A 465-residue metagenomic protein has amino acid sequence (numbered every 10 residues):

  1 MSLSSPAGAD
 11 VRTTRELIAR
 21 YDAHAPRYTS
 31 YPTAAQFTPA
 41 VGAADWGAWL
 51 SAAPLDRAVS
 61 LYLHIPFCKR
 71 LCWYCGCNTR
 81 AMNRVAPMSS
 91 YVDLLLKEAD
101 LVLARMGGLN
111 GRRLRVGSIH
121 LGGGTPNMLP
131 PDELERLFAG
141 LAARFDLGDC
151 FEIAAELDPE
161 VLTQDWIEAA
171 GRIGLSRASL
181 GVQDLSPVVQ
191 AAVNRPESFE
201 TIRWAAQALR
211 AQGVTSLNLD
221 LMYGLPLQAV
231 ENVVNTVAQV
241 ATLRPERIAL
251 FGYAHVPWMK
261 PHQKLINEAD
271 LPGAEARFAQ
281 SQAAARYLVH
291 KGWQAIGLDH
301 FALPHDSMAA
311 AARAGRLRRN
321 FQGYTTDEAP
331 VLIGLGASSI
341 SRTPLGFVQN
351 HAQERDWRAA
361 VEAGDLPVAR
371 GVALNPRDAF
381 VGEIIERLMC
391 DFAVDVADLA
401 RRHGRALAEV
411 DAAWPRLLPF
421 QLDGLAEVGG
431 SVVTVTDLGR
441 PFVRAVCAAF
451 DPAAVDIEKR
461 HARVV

Functional and structural regions predicted by a protein language model:
M1-S60, R112-R113: Flexible, acidic/Gly-rich N-terminal and inter-domain linker regions that tether and position cofactor-handling modules
S51-L55, M82-G107, L114-R405, E458-V465: C-terminal scaffold of the Radical SAM
L61-L63, L180: Short beta-strand motif preference
L63-T79: Local cysteine-cluster metal-coordination motifs and their immediate loop/turn environment, predominantly Fe-S cluster
A406-Q421: Short amphipathic alpha-helical interaction segments
Q421-S431: A short, conserved structural fragment
V432-T436: Minor-groove-contacting beta-hairpin "wing" of winged helix-turn-helix DNA-binding domains
L438-V465: Short, amphipathic alpha-helical interaction segments positioned at domain boundaries
